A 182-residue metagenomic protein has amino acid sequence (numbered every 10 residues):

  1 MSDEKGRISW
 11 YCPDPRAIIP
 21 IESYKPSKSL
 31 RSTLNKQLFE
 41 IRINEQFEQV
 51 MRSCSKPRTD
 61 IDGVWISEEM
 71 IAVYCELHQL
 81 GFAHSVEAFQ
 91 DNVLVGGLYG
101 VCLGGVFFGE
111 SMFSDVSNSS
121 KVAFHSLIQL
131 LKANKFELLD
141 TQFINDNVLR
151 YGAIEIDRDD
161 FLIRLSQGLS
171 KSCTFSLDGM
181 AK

Functional and structural regions predicted by a protein language model:
M1-K182: N-acyltransferase acceptor-side catalytic subdomain
